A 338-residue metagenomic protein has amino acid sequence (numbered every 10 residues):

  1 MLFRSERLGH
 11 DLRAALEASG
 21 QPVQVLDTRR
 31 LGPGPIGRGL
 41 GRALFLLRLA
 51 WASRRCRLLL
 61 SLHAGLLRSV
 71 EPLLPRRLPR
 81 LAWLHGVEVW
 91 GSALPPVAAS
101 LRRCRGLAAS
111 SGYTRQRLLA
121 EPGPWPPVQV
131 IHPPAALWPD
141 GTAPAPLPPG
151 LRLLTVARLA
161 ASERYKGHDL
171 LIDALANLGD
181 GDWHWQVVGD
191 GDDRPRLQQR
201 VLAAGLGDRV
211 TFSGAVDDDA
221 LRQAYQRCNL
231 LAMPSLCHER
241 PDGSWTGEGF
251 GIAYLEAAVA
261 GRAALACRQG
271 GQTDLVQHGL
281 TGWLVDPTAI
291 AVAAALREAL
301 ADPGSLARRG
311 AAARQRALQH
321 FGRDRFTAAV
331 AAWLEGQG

Functional and structural regions predicted by a protein language model:
L60-L67: Short His-centered aromatic/hydrophobic patch
R103-G141: Donor nucleotide-sugar binding/catalytic pocket of nucleotide-sugar-dependent glycosyltransferases
A145-K166, I172-L175: Conserved donor-binding/catalytic core segment of Leloir-type glycosyltransferases
P195-R222, L230: Nucleotide-activated donor-binding/catalytic signature segment of Leloir-type glycosyltransferases, i.e., the conserved
R209, E298, S305-H320, F326-A332: A short, well-ordered alpha-helix in the C-terminal region of glycosyltransferases
Q226-G247, R262: Acidic donor-binding loop of glycosyltransferase active sites
Y254-V259, A263-A266: Short hydrophobic beta-strand element within catalytic cores of glycosyltransferases and related nucleotide-activated
Q277-I290, E298-G304: Conserved acidic donor-binding segment of nucleotide-sugar-dependent glycosyltransferases
